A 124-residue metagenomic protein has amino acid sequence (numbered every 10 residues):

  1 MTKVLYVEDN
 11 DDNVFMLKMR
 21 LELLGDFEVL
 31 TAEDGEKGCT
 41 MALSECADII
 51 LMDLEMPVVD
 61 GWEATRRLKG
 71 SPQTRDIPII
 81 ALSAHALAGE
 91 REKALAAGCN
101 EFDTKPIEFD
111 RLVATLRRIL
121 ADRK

Functional and structural regions predicted by a protein language model:
E8, E33: Conserved acidic carboxylate
D11-L30: Two-component/phosphorelay signaling modules centered on CheY-like receiver
E45-L51: Active-site beta3 strand of CheY-like receiver
D53, S83: Active-site residues of response regulator receiver
M56: Receiver (REC) domain active-site loop signature in two-component systems and cognate sites in sensor histidine kinases
I107-L116: C-terminal output helix
